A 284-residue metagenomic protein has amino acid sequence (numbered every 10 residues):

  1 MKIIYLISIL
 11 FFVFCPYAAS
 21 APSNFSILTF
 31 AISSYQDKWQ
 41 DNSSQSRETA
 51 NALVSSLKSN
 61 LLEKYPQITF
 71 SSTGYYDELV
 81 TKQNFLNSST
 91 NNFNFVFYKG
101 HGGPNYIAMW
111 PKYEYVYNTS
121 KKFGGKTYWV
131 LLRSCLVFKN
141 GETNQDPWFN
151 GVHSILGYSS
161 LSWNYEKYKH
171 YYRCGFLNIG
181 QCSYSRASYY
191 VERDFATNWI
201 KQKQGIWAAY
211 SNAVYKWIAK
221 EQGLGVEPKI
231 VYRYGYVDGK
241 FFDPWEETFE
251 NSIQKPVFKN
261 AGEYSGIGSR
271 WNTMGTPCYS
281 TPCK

Functional and structural regions predicted by a protein language model:
I4-F14: Sec-dependent N-terminal signal peptides
A19-Y98: A domain-level signal for caspase-like cysteine endopeptidase catalytic cores and their zymogen-processing architecture
S33-W39, D77-V80, G100-Y106, S134-G141 (+1 more regions): Solvent-exposed loop/turn segments at secondary-structure junctions within structured extracellular/periplasmic domains
K82-F93, P111-G125, T143-G151: Mature extracellular/periplasmic domains of secretome proteins
F95-K99, W129-R133, I155-G157: Structural motif
G102-W129, S134-L136: A short, glycine/acidic-enriched catalytic loop
V137-K284: Active-site-proximal C-terminal subdomain of hydrolase catalytic domains
